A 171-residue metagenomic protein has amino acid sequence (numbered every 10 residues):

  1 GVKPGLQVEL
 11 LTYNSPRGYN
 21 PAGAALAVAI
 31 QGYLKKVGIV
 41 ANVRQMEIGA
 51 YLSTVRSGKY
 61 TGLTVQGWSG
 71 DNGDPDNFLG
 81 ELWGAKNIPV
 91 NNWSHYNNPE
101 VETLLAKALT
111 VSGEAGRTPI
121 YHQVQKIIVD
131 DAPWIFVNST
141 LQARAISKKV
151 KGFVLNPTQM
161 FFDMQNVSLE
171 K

Functional and structural regions predicted by a protein language model:
K3-Q7, G38, A132: Short secondary-structure junction motifs
G5-R17, A41-N42, G62-L63: Short, well-ordered beta-strand elements
N14, P21-Q31, K36, I48-K171: Detector for C-terminal structural segments
Q45: Conserved residues in the N-terminal Rossmann fold of short-chain dehydrogenase/reductase
